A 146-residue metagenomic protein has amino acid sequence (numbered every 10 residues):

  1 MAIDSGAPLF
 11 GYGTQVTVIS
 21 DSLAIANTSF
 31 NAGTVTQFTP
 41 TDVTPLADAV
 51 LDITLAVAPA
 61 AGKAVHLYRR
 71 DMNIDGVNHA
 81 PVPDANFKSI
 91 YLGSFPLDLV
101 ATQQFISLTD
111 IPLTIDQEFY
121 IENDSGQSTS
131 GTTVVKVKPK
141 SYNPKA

Functional and structural regions predicted by a protein language model:
M1-V18, E122-A146: C-terminal interaction-tip segments
A2-P45: Solvent-exposed, flexible loop/coil segments flanking beta-strands in beta-rich domains
T36-P40, T102-D110: Exposed aromatic-hydrophobic patches
T39-P40, V50-P59: Short amphipathic, basic-aromatic surface patches that mediate peripheral association with negatively charged
L46-I53, D110-T129: Noncatalytic modules at the cell exterior or secretory-pathway interfaces, chiefly beta-strand-rich lectin/adhesion
D48, A64-H66, V134: Exposed beta-strand and adjacent loop surfaces of beta-rich binding modules that mediate intermolecular recognition
L55-A64, D75-V77, S125-S130: Extended, low-complexity, turn-rich repeat/linker tracts enriched in Gly/Pro/Ser/Thr and Asp/Glu that occur
H66-Q104: Terminal beta-strand-rich extracellular "head" domains that mediate receptor/glycan or other ligand binding
